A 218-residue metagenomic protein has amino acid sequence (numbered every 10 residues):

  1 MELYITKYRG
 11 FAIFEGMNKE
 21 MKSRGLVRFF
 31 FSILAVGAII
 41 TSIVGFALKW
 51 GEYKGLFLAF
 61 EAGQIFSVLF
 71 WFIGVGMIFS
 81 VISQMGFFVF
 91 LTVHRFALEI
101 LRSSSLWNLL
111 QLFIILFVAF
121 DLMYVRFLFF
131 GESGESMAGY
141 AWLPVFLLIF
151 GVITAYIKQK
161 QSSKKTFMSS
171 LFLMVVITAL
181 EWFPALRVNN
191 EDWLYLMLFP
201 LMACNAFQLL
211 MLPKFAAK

Functional and structural regions predicted by a protein language model:
L3-T6, I13, M17: Short, positively charged and aromatic/hydrophobic N-terminal segments
K19-V36, L194: Alpha-helical transmembrane segments and their helix-start/interface "positive-inside/aromatic belt" motifs in integral
V36-Y53, V176-E181: Alpha-helical transmembrane segments of multi-pass membrane proteins
I43-W107, Q111: Selected alpha-helical membrane-embedding segments in polytopic membrane proteins
R102-F129, L186-L196: C-terminal halves and exits of single transmembrane alpha-helices
F113-M168: Membrane-proximal helix-loop-helix units in multi-pass membrane proteins
I153-K218: Terminal transmembrane helical module of multi-pass membrane proteins
